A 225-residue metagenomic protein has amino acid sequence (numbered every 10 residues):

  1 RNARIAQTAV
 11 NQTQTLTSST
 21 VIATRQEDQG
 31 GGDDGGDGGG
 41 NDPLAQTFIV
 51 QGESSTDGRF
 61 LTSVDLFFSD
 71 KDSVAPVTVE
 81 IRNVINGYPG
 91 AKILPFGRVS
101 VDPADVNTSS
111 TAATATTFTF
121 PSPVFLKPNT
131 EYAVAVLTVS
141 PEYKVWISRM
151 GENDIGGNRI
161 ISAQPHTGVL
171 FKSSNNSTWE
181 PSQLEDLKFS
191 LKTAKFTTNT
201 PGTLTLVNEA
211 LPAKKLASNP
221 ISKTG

Functional and structural regions predicted by a protein language model:
R1-T8, Y132-V136: Short, aromatic- and glycine-rich surface loops/edge beta-strands on solvent-exposed regions
T8-G36, N153-I221: PGST-rich, cysteine-poor low-complexity/disordered linker and tail segments that act as flexible spacers
D28-L44, T56, N107-A113, P181: Extracellular beta-rich ligand/substrate-recognition surface
D37-S55, T114-F120, F189-S190, P212-N219: Short beta-strands within extracellular/lumenal beta-sheet-rich domains
N41, T111-A113, N129, S182-L184 (+1 more regions): Solvent-exposed, conformationally flexible loop/turn segments
D57-K71, A135-V136, L216-G225: A short beta-strand element within beta-rich, extracytoplasmic domains of secreted/secretory-pathway proteins
S63, V74-T78, D186: Exposed beta-strand and adjacent loop surfaces of beta-rich binding modules that mediate intermolecular recognition
D72-P165: Aromatic- and Gly/Pro-enriched, solvent-exposed loop/edge beta-strand patches characteristic of beta-rich domains
